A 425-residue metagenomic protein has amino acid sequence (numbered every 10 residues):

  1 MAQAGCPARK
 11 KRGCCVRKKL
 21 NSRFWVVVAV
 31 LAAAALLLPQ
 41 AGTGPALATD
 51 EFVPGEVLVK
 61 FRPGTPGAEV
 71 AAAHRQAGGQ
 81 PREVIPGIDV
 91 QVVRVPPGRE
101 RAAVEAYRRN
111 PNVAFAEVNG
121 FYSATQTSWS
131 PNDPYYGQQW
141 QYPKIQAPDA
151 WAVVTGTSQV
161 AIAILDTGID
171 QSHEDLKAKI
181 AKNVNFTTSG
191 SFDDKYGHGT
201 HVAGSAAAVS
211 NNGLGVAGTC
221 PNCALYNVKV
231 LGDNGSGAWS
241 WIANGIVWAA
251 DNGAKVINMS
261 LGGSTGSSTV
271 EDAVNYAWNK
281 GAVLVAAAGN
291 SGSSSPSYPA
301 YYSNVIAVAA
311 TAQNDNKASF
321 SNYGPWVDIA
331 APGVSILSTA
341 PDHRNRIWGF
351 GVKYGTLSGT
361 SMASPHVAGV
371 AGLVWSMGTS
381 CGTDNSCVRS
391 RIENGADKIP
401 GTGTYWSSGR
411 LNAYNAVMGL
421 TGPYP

Functional and structural regions predicted by a protein language model:
A35-P45: C-terminal segment of classical bacterial N-terminal signal peptides
G44-D50, E83-G87, R108-A161, I169-K179 (+5 more regions): Protease zymogen maturation seam
P45-W129, D149, A254-V256, K280: Inhibitory N-terminal propeptides of secreted protease zymogens
A48, Q80, D149-V184, S189-W239 (+7 more regions): Subtilisin-like serine protease catalytic core
V59, V93, V113-A116, A150 (+8 more regions): Generic structural signal for small/hydrophobic residues in well-ordered secondary structure, especially within
S189, D193-K195, V216, I242 (+5 more regions): Active-site-adjacent substrate-recognition loops and nearby beta-strands within hydrolase catalytic domains
A203-A206, Y226-G232, K255-V256, S319 (+1 more regions): Hydrolase catalytic cores
W241, G245, A250-S260, S267-A273 (+6 more regions): C-terminal subdomain of the subtilisin-like protease fold in secreted/lumenal serine endopeptidases
